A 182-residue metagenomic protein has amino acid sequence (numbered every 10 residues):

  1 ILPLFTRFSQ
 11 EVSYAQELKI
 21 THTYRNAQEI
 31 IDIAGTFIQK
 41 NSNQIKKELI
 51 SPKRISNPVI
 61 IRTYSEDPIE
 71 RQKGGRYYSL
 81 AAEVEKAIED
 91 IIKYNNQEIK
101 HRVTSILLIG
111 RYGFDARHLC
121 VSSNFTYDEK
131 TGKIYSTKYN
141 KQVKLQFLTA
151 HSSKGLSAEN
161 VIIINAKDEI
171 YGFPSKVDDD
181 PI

Functional and structural regions predicted by a protein language model:
I1-L2, T23-Q28, D67-P68, G113-D115 (+2 more regions): Conserved nucleotide-binding/hydrolysis micro-motifs of P-loop NTPases
I1-R62: Conserved RecA-like helicase ATPase core segment that couples NTP binding/hydrolysis to strand translocation
E29-D32, A116-S122, A158-E159: A short acidic (Asp/Glu
Q72-H101: Conserved interdomain hinge at the start of the Helicase C-terminal
H101-L119: Conserved strand-helix element at the start of the C-terminal RecA-like helicase core
R102-S105, H151-I182: Conserved helicase C-terminal RecA-like lobe
G113-I134: Conserved helicase motor "Helicase C" RecA-like lobe of SF1/SF2 P-loop NTPases
I134-L145, S153-L156: Conserved motor-coupling elements within RecA-like helicase/translocase cores
